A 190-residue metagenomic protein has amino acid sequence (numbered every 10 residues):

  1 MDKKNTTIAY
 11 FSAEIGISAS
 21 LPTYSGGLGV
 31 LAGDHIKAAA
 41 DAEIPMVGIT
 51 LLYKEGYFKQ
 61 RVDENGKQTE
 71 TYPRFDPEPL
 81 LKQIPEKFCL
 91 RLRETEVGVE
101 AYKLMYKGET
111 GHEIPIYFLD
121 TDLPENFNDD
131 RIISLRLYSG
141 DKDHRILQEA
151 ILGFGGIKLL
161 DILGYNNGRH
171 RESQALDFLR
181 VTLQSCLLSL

Functional and structural regions predicted by a protein language model:
M1-L190: Catalytic cores of carbohydrate-active enzymes across secretory and cytosolic contexts
